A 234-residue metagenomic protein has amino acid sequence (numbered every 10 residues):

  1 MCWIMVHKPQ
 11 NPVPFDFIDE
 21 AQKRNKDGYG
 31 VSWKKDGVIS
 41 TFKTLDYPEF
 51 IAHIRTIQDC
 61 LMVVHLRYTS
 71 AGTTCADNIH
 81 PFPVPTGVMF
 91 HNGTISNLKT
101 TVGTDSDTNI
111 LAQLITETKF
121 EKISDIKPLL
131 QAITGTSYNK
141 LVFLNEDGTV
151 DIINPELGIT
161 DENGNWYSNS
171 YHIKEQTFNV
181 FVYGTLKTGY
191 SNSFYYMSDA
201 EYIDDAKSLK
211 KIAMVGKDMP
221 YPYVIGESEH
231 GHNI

Functional and structural regions predicted by a protein language model:
M1-E49, M62, L157-H172: Extreme N-terminus nucleophile/cap motif
C2, T86-L98: Conserved beta-strand-loop-short alpha-helix elements that form and flank the Mn2+/Mg2+-coordinating active site
C2-V6, G28-K35, H80-P81, V88 (+2 more regions): Short beta-strand scaffold segments in enzyme catalytic cores
C60, V64-L66, S70: Regulatory input/activation interfaces that engage signals or partners
S70-V88: Acidic loop->beta-strand submotif enriched in PP2C/PPM serine/threonine phosphatases
G72-T74, L98-V102, G189-M197: Cytochrome P450 core scaffold surrounding the K-helix E-X-X-R motif and the conserved "meander" helix-loop region
S96-P155: Short histidine
T134, N139, E175-I234: Glycine-aromatic micro-motifs
